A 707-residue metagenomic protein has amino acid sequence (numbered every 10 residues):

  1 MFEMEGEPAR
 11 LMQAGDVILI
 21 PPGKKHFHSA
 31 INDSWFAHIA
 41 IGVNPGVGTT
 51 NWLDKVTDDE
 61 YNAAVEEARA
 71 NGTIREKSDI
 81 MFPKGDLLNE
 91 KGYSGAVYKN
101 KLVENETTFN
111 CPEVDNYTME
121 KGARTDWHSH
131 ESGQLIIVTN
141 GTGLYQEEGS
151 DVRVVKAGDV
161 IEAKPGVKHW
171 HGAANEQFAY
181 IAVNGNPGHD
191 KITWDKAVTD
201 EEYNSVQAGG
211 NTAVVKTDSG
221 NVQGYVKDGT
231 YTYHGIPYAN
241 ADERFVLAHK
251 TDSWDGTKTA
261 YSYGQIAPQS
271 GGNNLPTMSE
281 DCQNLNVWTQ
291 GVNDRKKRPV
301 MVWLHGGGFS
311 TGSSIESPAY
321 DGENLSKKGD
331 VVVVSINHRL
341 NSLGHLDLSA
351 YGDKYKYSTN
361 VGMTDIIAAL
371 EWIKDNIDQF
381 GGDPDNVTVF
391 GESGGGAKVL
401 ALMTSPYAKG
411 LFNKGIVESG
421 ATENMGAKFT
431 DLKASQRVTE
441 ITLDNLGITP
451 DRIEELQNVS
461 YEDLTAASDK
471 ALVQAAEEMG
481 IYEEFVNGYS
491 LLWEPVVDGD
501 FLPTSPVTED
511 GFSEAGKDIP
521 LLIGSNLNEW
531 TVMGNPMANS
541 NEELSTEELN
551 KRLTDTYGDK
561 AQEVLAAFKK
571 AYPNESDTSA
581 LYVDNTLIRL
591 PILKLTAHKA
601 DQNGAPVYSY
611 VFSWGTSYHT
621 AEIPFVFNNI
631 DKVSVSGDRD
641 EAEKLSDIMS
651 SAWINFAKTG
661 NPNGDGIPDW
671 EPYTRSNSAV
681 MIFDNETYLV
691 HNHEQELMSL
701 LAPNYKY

Functional and structural regions predicted by a protein language model:
M1-A14, K24, R124, S129-K156 (+1 more regions): A short beta-strand-loop-beta hairpin characteristic of the jelly-roll/cupin
P8, Q13-A14, P22-T49, P165-D190: Ligand-binding loop in jelly-roll beta-barrel domains
L11, T49-C111, T193-Q207: A short, N-terminal "cap"/entry segment at the start of jelly-roll beta-barrel domains of the cupin/DSBH fold
G209-N360, P384, K632, S636-M649 (+3 more regions): Non-catalytic accessory segments of hydrolases
I236, R589-Y707: Mobile gating loops/cap/lid regions near enzyme active sites that modulate substrate access
N273, D375, K409, S419-L544 (+2 more regions): Substrate-access "cap/lid" subdomains that shape and gate the entrance to catalytic or ligand-binding pockets
K356-D378, A434-R437: Alpha/beta-hydrolase active-site loop
G396-A408: Short glycine-enriched nucleophile-adjacent loop and the immediately C-terminal alpha-helix near the catalytic center
